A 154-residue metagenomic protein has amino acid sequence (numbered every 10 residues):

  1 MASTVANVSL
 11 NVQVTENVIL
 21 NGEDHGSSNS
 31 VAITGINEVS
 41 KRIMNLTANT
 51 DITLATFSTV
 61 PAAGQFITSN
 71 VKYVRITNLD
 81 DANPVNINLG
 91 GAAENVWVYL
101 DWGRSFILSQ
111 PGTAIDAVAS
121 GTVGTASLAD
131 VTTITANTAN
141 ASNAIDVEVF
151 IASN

Functional and structural regions predicted by a protein language model:
A2-N154: Surface-exposed, low-hydrophobicity beta-strand/loop segments enriched in small/polar/acidic residues
